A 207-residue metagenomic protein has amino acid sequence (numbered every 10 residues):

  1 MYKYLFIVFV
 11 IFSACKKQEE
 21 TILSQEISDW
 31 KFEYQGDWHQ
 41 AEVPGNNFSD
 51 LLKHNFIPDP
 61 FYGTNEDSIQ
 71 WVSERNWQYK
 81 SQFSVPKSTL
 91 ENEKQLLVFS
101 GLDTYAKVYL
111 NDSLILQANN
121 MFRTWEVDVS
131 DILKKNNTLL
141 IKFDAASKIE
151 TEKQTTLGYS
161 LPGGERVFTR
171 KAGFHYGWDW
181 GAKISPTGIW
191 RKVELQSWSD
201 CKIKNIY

Functional and structural regions predicted by a protein language model:
M1-I7: Sec-dependent signal peptide recognition, specifically the positively charged N-region followed immediately by
S13-A14: C-terminal motif of bacterial Sec signal peptides marking the signal peptidase cleavage site
Q18-N47: Hydrophobic alpha-helical membrane-insertion signals
I22, W30-E33, E74-K202: Accessory beta-strand-rich segments of carbohydrate-active enzymes
W30, D50, S68: Hydrophobic small-molecule pocket/channel-lining residues, especially in calycin-type beta-barrels
G36-Y62, G164-R166, G181-I184, R191: N-terminal, polar/Ser/Thr-rich
I69-S73: Short, solvent-exposed beta-strand/turn "edge" segments of beta-rich domains on protein surfaces
I203-Y207: Short, intrinsically disordered, charge-balanced linker/junction segments flanking boundaries in proteins
